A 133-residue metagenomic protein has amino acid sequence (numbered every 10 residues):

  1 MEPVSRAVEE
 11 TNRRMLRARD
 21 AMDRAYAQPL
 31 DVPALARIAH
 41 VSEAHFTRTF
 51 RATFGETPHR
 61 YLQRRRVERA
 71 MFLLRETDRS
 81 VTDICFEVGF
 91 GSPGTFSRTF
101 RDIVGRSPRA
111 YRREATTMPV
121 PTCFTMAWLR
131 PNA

Functional and structural regions predicted by a protein language model:
M1-H45, A52-T53, T57, R69-A133: Alpha-helical bundle regulatory/interaction domains
R60-R64: Short, basic-rich loop-to-helix N-cap that marks the start of a DNA-contacting helix
